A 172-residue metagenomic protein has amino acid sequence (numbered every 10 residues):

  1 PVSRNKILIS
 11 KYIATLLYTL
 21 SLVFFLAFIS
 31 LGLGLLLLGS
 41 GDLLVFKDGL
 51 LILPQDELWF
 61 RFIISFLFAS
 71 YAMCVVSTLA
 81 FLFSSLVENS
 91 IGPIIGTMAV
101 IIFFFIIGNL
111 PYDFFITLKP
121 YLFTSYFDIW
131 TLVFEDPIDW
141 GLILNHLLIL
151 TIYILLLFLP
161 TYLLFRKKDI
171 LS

Functional and structural regions predicted by a protein language model:
P1-S3: Short helix-to-coil transition segments within interhelical loops that connect adjacent transmembrane helices
N5-L8, F165: Alpha-helix N-cap/helix-start motif at helix boundaries, enriched for small hydrophobics
I9-S77, F81, D128-I149: Secretory targeting signals
F25, I29-L33, L37, L79 (+5 more regions): Alpha-helical membrane-inserting segments
G34, L38-D42, N89, Y112 (+2 more regions): Perimembrane helix-loop junctions in membrane proteins
V45-P54, I91-P160: Terminal transmembrane helical anchor/hairpin motif
S77-I91: Juxtamembrane helix-break-helix junctions at the cytosolic face of small multi-pass alpha-helical membrane proteins
L86, T151-S172: Junction motif at the cytosolic side of a transmembrane helix
